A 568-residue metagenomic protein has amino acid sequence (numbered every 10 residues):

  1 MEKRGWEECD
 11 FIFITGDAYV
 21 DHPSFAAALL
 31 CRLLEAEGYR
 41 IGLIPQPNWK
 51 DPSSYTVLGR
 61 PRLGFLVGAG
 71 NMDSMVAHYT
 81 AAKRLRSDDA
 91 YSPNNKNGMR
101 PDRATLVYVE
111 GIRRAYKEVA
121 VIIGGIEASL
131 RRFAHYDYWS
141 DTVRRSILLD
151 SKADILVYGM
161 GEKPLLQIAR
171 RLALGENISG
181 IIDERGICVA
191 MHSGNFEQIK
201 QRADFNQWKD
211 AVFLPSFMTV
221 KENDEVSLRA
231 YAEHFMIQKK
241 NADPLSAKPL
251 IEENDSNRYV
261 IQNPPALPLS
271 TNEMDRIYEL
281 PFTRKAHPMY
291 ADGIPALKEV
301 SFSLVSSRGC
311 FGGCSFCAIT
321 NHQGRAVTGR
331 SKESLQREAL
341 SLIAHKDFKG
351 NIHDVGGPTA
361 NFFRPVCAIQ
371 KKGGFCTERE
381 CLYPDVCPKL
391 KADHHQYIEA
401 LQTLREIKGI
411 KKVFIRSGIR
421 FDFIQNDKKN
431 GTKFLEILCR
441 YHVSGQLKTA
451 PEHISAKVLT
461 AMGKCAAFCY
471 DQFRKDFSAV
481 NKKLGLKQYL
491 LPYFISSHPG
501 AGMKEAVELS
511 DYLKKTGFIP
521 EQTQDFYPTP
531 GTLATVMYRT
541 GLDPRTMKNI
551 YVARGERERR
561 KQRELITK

Functional and structural regions predicted by a protein language model:
M1-E8, A18, R229-S303: N-terminal [4Fe-4S]-dependent radical SAM core
C9-T15, H22-G59: Nucleic acid-processing catalytic cores of prokaryotic defense/repair systems
F13-G16, L29, L43-I44, N48-W49 (+2 more regions): Conserved SAM/AdoMet-binding glycine-rich loop
I14-Y19, Y290-A318, Q336, N351 (+1 more regions): N-terminal pre-triad scaffold of radical SAM enzymes
A26, P45-D255, Q262-N263, R539-T540: Glycine-rich beta-alpha loop elements in corrinoid/cobalamin-binding modules across cobalamin-dependent enzymes
K50, S179-A242, N257, A266 (+6 more regions): Terminal amphipathic helices with adjacent charged low-complexity linkers/tails
D73-A82, L130-R132, E162-Q167, M191-F196 (+8 more regions): Flexible glycine/acidic-rich beta-alpha junction loops that bind and position SAM and/or redox cofactors in anaerobic
D154, I277, C310, C314 (+3 more regions): Conserved, mostly hydrophobic/aromatic
